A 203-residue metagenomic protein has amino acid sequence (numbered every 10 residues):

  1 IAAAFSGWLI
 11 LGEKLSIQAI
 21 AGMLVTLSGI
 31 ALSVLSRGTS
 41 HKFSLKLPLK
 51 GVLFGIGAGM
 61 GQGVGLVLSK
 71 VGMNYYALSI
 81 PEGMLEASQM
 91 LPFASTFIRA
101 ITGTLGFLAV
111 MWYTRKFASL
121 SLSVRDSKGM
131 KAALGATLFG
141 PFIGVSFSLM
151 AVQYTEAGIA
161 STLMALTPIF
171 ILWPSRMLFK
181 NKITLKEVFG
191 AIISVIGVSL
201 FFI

Functional and structural regions predicted by a protein language model:
I1, L11-K14, L78, M90-L91 (+1 more regions): Structural motif at transmembrane-helix junctions in multi-pass transporters
I1-L9, M60-L68, K131-E156: Specific transmembrane alpha-helical segments of multi-pass solute transporters/efflux pumps, especially DMT/EamA
I1-M60, V64, R176, K182-I203: Juxtamembrane helix-loop boundary signature in multi-pass membrane transporters
L9-L15, G72, S95, A151 (+2 more regions): Hydrophobic/aromatic residues within transmembrane alpha-helices of multi-pass small-molecule transporters
I17-I20, A94-I98, I159-T162, L185-V188: Signature of the 12-TM Major Facilitator Superfamily
V25, R99-G103, T167, I193: Transmembrane alpha-helical core residues of multi-pass small-molecule transporters, especially secondary transporters
L35-I56, L78-F93, I98-A136, V145-Y154 (+1 more regions): Membrane-interface interhelical linkers
Q62-P81: Membrane-helix interface motif
